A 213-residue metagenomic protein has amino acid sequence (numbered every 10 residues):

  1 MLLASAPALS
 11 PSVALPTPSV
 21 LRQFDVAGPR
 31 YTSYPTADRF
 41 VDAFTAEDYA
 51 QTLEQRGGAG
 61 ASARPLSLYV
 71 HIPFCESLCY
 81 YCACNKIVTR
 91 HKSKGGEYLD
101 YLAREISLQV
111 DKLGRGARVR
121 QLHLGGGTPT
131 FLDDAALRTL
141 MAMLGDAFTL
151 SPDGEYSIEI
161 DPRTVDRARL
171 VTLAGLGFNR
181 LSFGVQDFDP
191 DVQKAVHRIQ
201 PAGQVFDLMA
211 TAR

Functional and structural regions predicted by a protein language model:
M1-S67: Flexible, acidic/Gly-rich N-terminal and inter-domain linker regions that tether and position cofactor-handling modules
T36-R39, L78, I87-V88: A short secondary-structure junction motif
A43-E47, N85, K112: A structural signal for the main folded, soluble domain(s) of proteins
G60-S62, H71-P73, R115, T211-R213: Short glycine/proline-enriched loop/turn "hinge" motifs that connect secondary-structure elements and lie
S67-Y69, S157: Short aromatic/hydrophobic contact patches that present stacked aromatics for nucleic-acid/ligand binding
V70-K86: Local cysteine-cluster metal-coordination motifs and their immediate loop/turn environment, predominantly Fe-S cluster
K86-R213: Conserved non-cysteine loop/helix-boundary elements of the Radical SAM core domain that shape
